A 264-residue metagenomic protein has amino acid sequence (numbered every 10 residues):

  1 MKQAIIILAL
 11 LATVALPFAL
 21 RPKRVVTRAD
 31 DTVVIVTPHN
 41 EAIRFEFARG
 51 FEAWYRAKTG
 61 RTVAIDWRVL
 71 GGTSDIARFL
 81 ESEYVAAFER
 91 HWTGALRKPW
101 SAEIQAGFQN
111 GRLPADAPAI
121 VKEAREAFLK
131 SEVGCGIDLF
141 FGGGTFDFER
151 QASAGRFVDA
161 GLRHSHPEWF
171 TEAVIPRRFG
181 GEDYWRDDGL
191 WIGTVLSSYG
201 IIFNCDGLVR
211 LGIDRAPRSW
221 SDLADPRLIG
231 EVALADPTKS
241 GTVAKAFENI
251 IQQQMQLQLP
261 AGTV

Functional and structural regions predicted by a protein language model:
Q3, P22-R150: Early extracytoplasmic/lumenal segment of secretory-pathway proteins
A4-A19: Hydrophobic membrane-insertion alpha-helices, especially the h-region of bacterial N-terminal signal peptides
D31, V195-Y199, S219, L228 (+1 more regions): Residues that flank catalytic or metal-binding motifs in active/ligand-binding sites
A48, E52-A57, V85, T145 (+4 more regions): Sec-exported extracytoplasmic/periplasmic mature domains
P118, K122-F141, S153, F157-I202 (+1 more regions): A structural signal for short loop-to-beta-strand junctions that line the ligand-binding cleft of periplasmic/secreted
F148-A152, I201, T242-A244: Extracytoplasmic/secreted cell-surface and envelope-processing proteins
S197-I213: Hydrophobic/proline-rich hinge and linker segments of small-molecule sensing/allosteric domains, predominantly
V209-P217, L228-I229, L234-V264: Extracytoplasmic/periplasmic substrate-binding proteins
